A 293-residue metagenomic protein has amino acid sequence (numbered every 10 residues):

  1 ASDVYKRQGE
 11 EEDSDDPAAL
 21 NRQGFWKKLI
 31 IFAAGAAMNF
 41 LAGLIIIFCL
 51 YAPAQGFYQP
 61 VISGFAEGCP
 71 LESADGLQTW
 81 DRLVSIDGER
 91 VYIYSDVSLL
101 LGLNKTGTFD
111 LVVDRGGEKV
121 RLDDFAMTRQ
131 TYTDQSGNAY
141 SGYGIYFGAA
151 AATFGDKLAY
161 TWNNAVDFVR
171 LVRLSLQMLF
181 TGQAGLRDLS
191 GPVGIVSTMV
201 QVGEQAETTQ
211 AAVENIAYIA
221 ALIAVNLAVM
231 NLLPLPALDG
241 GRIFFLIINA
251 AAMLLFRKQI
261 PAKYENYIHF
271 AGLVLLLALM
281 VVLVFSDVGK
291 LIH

Functional and structural regions predicted by a protein language model:
A1-Y5: Short, small-residue-biased leader/transition segments that mark boundaries at the very start of proteins
E12-I46: Interdomain regulatory linker/hinge segments that flank or connect interaction modules in polarity/junction/synaptic
S14-Q23, C69, A126-L227, I247-A271 (+2 more regions): Functional transmembrane alpha-helices
A54-L71: Alpha-helical transmembrane signal-anchor/signal-peptide segments
Y58, D188-G191, L233-I248: Juxtamembrane/interfacial segments flanking transmembrane helices
L71, W80-L83, L111, I145 (+5 more regions): Terminal peptide-recognition signature
E72-S95: Conserved PDZ fold ligand-binding element
V84-S85, L99-N138: PDZ-domain C-terminal substructure recognizer with occasional recognition of PDZ-binding tails
